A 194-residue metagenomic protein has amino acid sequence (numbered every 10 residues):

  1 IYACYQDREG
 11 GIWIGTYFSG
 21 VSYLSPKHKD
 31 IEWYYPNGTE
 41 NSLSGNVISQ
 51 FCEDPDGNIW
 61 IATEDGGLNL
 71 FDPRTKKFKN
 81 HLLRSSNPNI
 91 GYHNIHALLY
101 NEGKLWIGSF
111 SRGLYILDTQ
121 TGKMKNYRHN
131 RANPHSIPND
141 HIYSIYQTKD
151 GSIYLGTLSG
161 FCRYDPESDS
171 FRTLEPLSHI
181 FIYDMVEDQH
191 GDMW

Functional and structural regions predicted by a protein language model:
I1-W194: Carboxylate-rich, polar loop motifs that coordinate divalent cations or form catalytic acidic clusters
